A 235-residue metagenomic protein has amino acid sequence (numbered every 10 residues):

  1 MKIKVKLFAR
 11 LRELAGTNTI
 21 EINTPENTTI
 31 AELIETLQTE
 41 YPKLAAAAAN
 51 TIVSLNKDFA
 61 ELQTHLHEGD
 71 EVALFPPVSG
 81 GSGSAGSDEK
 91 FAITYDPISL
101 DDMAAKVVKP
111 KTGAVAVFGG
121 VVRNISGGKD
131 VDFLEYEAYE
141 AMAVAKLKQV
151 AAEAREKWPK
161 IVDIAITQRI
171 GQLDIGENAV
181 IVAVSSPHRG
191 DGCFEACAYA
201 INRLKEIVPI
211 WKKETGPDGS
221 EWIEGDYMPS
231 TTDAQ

Functional and structural regions predicted by a protein language model:
M1-G86: Ubiquitin-like/PB1-type beta-grasp interaction modules and other compact soluble beta-rich domains
K4, F8, E71-P77, G83-V180 (+1 more regions): N-terminal, polar/charged subdomain of small-to-medium soluble alpha/beta proteins
